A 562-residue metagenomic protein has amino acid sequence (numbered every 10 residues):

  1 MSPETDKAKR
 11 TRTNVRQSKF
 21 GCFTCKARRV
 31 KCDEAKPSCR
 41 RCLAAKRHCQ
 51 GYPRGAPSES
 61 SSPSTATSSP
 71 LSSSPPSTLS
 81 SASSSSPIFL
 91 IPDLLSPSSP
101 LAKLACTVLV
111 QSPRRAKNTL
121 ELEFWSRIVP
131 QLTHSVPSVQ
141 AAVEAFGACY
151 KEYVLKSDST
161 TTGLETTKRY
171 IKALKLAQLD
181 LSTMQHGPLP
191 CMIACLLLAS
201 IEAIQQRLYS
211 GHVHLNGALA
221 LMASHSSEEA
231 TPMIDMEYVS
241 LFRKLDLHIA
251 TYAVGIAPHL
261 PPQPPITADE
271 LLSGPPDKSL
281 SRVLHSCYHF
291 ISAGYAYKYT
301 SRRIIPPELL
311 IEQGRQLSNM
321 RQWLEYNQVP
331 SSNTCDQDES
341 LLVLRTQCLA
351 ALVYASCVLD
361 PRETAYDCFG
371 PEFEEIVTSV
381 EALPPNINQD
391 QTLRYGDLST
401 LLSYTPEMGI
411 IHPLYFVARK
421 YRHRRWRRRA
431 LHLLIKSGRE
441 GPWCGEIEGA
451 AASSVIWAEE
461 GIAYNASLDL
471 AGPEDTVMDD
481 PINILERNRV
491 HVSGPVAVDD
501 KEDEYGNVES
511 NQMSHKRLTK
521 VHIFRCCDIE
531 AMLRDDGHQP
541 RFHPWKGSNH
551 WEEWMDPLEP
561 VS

Functional and structural regions predicted by a protein language model:
M1-R28, A44-V129, S135, V139 (+2 more regions): Intrinsically disordered, low-complexity regulatory regions with latent secondary structure
F20-F23, V30, P37-R40, L344 (+1 more regions): Cys/His-enriched microdomains
G55-S58, T78-V136, Q140-C149, V154-E312 (+3 more regions): Intrinsically disordered, low-complexity acidic/Ser/Thr-rich segments used as protein-protein interaction/activation
L132, Y150, I201, A355 (+2 more regions): Residue-level signature for tetratricopeptide repeat
R169, L176, H214, E372 (+1 more regions): Alpha-helical solenoid repeat scaffolds, predominantly canonical TPR units
L176, T183, L221, W323-N327 (+2 more regions): Residue position in alpha-helical solenoids
P188-L196, C335-V358, D390-I435, W443-A458: Amphipathic alpha-helical protein-interaction segments enriched in hydrophobic
R302-G396, T405, Y421: Long, repeat-rich segments with strong aromatic
